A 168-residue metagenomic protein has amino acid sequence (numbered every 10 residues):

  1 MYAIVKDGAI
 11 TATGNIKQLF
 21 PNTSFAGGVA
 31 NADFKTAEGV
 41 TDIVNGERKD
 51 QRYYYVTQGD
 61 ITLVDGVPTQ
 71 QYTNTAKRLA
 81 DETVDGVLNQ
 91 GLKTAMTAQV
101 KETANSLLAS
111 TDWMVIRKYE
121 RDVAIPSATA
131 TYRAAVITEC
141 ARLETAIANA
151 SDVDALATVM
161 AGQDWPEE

Functional and structural regions predicted by a protein language model:
M1-E168: A preference for well-ordered globular domain cores that mediate specific macromolecular interactions or catalysis
